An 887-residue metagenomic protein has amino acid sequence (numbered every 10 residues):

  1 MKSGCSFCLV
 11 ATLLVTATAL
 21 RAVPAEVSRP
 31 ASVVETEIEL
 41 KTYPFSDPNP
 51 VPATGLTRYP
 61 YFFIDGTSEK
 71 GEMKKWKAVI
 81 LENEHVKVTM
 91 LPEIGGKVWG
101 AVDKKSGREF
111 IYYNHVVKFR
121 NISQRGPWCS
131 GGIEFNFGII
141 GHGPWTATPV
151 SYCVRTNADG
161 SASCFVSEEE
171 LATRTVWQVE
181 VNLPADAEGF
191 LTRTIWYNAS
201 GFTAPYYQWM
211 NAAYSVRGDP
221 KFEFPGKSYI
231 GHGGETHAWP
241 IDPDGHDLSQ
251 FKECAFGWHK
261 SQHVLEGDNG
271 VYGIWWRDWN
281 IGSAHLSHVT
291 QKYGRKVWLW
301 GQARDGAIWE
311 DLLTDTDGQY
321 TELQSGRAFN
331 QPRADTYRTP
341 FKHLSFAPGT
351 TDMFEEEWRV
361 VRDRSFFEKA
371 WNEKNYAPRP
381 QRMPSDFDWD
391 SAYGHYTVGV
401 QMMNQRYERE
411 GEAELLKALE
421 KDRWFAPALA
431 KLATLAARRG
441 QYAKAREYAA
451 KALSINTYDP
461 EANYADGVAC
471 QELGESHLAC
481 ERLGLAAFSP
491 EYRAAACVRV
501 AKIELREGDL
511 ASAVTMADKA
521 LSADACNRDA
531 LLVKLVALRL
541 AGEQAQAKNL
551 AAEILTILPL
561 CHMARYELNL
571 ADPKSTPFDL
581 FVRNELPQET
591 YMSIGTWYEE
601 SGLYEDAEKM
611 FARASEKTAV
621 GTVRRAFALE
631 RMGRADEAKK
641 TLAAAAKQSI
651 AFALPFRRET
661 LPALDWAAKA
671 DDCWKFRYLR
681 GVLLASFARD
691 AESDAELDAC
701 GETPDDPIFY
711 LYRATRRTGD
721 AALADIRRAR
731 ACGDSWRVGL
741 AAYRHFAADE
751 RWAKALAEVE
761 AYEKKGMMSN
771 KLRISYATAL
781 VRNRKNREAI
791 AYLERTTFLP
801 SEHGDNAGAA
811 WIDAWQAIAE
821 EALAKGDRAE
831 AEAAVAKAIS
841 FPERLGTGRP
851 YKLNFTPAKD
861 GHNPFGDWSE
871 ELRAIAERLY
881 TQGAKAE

Functional and structural regions predicted by a protein language model:
S28-F62, W76-E82, V86-P149, Y272 (+2 more regions): Acidic-aromatic substrate-binding/catalytic surfaces of carbohydrate-active enzymes
P48-K74, A78-E82, S130-E188, G218 (+1 more regions): Extended, loop-rich substrate-binding clefts of extracytoplasmic carbohydrate-active enzymes
S68-K70, E82, V88-S106, V166-R217 (+1 more regions): Acidic, contiguous internal or C-terminal segments within carbohydrate-active enzymes that form a structured patch used
V79, G100, E188, A199-T351: A contiguous, surface-exposed recognition patch within enzymatic or periplasmic domains that forms
V79-E82, M90, S151-V154, T194 (+1 more regions): Short Pro-Gly-centered flexible turn/kink motifs
S391, F425, D459, R493 (+12 more regions): Residue-level recognition of tetratricopeptide repeat
A428, A462, A496, A530 (+11 more regions): TPR alpha-solenoid repeat register
